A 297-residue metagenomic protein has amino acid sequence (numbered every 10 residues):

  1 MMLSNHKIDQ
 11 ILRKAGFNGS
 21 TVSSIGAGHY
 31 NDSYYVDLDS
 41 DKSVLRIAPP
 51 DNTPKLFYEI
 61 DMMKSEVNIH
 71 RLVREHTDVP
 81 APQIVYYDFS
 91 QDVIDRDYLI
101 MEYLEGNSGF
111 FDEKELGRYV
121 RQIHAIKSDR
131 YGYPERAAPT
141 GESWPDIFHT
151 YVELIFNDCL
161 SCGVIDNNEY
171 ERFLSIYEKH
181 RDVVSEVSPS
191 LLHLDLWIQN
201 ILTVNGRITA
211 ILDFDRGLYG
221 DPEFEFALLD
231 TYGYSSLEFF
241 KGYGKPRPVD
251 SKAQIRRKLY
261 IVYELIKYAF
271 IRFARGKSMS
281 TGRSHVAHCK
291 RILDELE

Functional and structural regions predicted by a protein language model:
S4-G19, F89-D92, R121, A125-L194 (+4 more regions): An alpha-helical support segment within catalytic cores of ATP-dependent transferases
N5, K64-V67, L237: Short, surface-exposed alpha-helical segments at coil->helix boundaries
S23-H149, L154, E186: ATP-binding pocket architecture of kinase catalytic cores
L38-D41, D92, V204-R207, V262-L265: Short strand-connecting beta-turns/loops that link adjacent beta-strands
V44-I47, Q83-Y86, G132-E135, L191-L194 (+3 more regions): Short beta-strand segments
L99, F224, E264-F270: Positions in alpha-helical segments
N157, E186-L192, W197-K258, K267: Active-site Asp-x-Gly
L218, P248-V249, Y268-E297: Helical subdomain adjoining the active site within ATP-dependent kinase catalytic cores
